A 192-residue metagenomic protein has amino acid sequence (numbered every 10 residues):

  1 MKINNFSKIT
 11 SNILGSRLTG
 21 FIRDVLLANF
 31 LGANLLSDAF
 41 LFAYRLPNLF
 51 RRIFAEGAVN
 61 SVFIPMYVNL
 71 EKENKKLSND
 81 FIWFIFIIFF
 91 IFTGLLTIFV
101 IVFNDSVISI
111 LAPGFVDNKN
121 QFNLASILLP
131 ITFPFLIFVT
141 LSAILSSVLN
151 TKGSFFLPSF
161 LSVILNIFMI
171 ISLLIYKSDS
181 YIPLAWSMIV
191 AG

Functional and structural regions predicted by a protein language model:
M1-G192: Membrane-embedded alpha-helical bundles of multi-pass transporters/translocases, especially carrier/permease families
